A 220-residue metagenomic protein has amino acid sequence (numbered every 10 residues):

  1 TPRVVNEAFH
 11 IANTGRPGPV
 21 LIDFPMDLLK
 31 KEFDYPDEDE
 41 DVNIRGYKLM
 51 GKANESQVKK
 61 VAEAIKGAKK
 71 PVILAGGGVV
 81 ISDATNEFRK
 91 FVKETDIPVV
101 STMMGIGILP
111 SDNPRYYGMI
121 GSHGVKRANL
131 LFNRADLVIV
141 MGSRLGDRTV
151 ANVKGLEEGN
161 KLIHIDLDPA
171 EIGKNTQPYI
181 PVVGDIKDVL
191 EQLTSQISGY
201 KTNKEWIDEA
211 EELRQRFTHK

Functional and structural regions predicted by a protein language model:
T1-G15, R134, V189, S195 (+1 more regions): Conserved thiamine diphosphate
E7, I11-G67, K201, I207 (+1 more regions): Conformationally flexible catalytic loops at phosphate/diphosphate-handling active centers
D23, D96-M103, I163-D166: Short internal beta-strands
D23-P25, L74-G76, V140-G142, D166: Short beta-strand segments
F24-K30, G77-V79, I106, P169: Glycine-rich beta-alpha junction loops
A53-N54, K60-V138: Anionic-ligand anchoring segments at beta-strand to alpha-helix junctions in alpha/beta enzyme folds, i.e., glycine
G121-I172: Phosphate/diphosphate-binding loops
G159-K220: Phosphate/pyrophosphate-binding active-site segments
